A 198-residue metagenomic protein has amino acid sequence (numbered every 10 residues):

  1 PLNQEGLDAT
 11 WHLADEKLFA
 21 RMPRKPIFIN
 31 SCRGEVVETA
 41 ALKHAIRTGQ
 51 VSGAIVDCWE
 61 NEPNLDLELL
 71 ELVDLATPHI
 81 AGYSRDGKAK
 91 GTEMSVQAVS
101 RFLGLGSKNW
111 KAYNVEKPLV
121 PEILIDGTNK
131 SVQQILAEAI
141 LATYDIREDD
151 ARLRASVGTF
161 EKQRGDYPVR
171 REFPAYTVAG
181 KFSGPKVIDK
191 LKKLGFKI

Functional and structural regions predicted by a protein language model:
P1-L67: Rossmann-like adenosine-cofactor binding region
T10, R33, H79-G82, D86: Short N-terminal micro-motifs specific to bacterial/archaeal maturation and metal-cluster initiation sites
R21-P23, G53-I55, P78-G82, S100-G104: Glycine-rich loops and low-complexity Gly/Arg-rich segments that provide flexible linkers or classic glycine-based
I46-R47, E71-V73, S95: Short, hinge-like loop/turn segments at secondary-structure boundaries
P63-D66, S84-G91: Short, charged, surface-exposed secondary-structure boundary motifs
L67-S84: Short FAD-binding loop at a beta-strand-to-alpha-helix junction that anchors the flavin cofactor in diverse
G87-I198: NAD(P)-dependent dehydrogenase/reductase Rossmann-like domain
